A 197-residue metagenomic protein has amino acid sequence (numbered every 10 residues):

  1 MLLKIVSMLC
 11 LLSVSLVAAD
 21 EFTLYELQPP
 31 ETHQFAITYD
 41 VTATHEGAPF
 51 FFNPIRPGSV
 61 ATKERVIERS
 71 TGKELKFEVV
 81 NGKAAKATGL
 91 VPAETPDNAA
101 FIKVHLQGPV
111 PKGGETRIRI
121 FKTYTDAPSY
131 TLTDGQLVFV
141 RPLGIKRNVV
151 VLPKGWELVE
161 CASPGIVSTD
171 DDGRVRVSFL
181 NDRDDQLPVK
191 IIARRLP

Functional and structural regions predicted by a protein language model:
M1-M8: Sec-dependent signal peptide recognition, specifically the positively charged N-region followed immediately by
L9-A18: Hydrophobic h-region of N-terminal signal peptides that target proteins for export in Gram-negative bacteria
A19-N53: Early extracytoplasmic/domain-onset interaction patches
E21, H33-I37, A48, T62 (+4 more regions): Envelope-exposed proteins and targeting segments
V41-A43, L106, L152: Short beta-strand-to-loop capping motifs
V41-A43, P54-R56, R141, N181-R183: Non-cytosolic beta-sheet module surface loops
P49-G89, V140-P164: Solvent-exposed beta-hairpin/edge-strand motifs
T62-V66, S70-L137, D171-P197: A surface-exposed beta-strand-loop module
